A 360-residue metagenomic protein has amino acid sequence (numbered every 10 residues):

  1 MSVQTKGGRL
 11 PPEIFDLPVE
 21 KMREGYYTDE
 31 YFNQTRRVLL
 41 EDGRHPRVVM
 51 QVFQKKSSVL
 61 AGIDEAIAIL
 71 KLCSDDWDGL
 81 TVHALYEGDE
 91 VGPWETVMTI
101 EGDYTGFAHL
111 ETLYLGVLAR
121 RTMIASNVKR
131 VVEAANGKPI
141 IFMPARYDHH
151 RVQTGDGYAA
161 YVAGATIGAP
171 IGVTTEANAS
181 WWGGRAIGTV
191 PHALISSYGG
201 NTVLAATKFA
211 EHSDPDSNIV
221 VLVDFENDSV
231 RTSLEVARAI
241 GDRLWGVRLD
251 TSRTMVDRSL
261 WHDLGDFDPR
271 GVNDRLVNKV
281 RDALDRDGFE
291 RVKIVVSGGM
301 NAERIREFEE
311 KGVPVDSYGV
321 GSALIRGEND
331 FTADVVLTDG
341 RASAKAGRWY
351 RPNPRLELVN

Functional and structural regions predicted by a protein language model:
M1-A108, L113-V117: Flexible, solvent-exposed loop/hinge segments and secondary-structure transition points
M1-N33, D42-R44, L60-A61, S259-N360: Gly/Ser/Thr/Ala-enriched C-terminal appendages of enzymes
S2-I14, D89-V91, M98-D287, E303 (+2 more regions): Buried, small/hydrophobic-residue-enriched core segments of structured protein domains
G43-R47, D75-D78, P93, A134-K138 (+3 more regions): A generic structural signal for short, non-catalytic loop/turn and secondary-structure boundary residues
P46-V52, P139, S217-I219, W245 (+3 more regions): Structural beta-strand/beta-sheet cores of well-ordered domains, especially the beta-sheet scaffolds that support
F53, H83, I141-P144, L222 (+1 more regions): Residues in well-ordered beta-strands of folded domains
L85, D224, V295-S297: Structural motif
